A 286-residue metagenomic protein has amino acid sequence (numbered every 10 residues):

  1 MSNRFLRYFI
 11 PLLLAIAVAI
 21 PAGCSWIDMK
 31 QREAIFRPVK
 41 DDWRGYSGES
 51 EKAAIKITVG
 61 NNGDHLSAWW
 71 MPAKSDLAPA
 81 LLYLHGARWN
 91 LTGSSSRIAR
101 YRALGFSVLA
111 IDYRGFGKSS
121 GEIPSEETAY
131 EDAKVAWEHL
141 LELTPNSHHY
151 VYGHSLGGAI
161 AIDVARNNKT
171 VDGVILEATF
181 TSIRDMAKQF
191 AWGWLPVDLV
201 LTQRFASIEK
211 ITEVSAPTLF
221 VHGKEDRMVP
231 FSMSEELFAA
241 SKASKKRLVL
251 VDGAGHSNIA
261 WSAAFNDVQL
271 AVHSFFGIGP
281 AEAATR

Functional and structural regions predicted by a protein language model:
A19-G60: An N-terminal hydrophobic leader/cap segment in hydrolases
D64-H139: Membrane-embedded segments
R97, S207, A216, P230-A239: Short alpha-helix in the alpha/beta-hydrolase fold that links the catalytic acid
T144-S155: Alpha/beta-hydrolase fold nucleophile elbow
G158-A216, A260-A263: Hydrolase active-site cap/lid region
E213-S215, F220-H222, D226: Short beta-strand/loop motif that positions the catalytic acidic residue of the alpha/beta-hydrolase fold
E235-N258: Catalytic histidine neighborhood in serine/cysteine hydrolases with alpha/beta-hydrolase-type architecture
A260-S274: Post-His helix in hydrolase/transferase enzymes
